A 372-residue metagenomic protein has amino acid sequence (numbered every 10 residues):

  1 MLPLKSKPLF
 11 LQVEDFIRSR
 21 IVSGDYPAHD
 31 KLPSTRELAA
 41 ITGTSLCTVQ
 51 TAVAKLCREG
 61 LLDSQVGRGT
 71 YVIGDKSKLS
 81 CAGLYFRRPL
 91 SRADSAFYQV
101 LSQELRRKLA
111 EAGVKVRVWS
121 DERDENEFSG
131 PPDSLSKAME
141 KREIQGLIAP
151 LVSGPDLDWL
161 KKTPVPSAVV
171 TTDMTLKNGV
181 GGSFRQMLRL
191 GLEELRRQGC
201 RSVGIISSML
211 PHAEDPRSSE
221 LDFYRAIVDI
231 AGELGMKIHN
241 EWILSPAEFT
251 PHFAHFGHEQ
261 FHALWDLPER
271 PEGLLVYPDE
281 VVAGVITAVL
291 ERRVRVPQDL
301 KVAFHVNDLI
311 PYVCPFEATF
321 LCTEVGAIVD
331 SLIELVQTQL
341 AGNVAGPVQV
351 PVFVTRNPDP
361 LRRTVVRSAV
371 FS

Functional and structural regions predicted by a protein language model:
M1-P8, A40-T42, V366-S372: N-terminal intrinsically disordered/low-complexity leader segments
L2-K5, D15, S19, E37 (+6 more regions): Alpha-helical recognition/docking segments in bacterial nutrient-uptake and carbohydrate-utilization systems
Q12, F16, R20, H258-S372: Flexible loop/turn connectors
D25-S64: N-terminal helix-turn-helix
G83-Y85, M139-L151, G204-S208, P268-V281 (+1 more regions): Periplasmic-binding protein-like
L109-E127, E220, Y224-H258: Short beta-strand elements in bilobed, periplasmic/extracellular small-molecule ligand-binding domains
T175-S207, F253-A263, C322-V344: Hydrophobic alpha-helical segments within soluble ligand-binding/sensing domains
G191-K237, G346-T364: An alpha-beta-alpha
